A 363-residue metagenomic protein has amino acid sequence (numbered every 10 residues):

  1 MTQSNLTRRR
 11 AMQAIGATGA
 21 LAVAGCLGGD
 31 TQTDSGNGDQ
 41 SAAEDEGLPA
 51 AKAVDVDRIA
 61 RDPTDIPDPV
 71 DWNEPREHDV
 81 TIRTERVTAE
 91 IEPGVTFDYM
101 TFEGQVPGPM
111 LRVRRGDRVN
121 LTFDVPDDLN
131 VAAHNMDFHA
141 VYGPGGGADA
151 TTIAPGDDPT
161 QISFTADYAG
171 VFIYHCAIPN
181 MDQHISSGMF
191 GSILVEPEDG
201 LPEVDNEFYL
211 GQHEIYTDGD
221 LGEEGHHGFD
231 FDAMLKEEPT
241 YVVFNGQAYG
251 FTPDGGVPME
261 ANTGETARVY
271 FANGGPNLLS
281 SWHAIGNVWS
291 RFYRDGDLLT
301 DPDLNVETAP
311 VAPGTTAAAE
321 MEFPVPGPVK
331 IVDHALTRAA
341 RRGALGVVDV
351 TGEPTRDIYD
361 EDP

Functional and structural regions predicted by a protein language model:
M1-S4, R10-G28: N-terminal export signals
T2, A17-G19, D34-A132, Y142 (+5 more regions): N-terminal, post-signal-peptide metal-ligating segments of extracellular/periplasmic oxidoreductases, dominated by
C26-G36: Signal peptide processing junction and immediate N-terminal pro/mature segment of secreted/exported proteins
A50, D57-D65, I185-D199, E223-H227 (+3 more regions): A short beta-strand/turn structural motif
V80-I193, N277-P310, V332-V348: Histidine- and aromatic-enriched segments that form or immediately flank copper-ligand environments
G116-D117, A166-F172, N262-E265, G314-A317 (+1 more regions): Short tyrosine-centred short linear motifs in exposed loops/low-complexity segments
A169-I173, E198-P202, N206-E237, R268 (+1 more regions): Conserved, well-structured core segments that form or line functional sites
